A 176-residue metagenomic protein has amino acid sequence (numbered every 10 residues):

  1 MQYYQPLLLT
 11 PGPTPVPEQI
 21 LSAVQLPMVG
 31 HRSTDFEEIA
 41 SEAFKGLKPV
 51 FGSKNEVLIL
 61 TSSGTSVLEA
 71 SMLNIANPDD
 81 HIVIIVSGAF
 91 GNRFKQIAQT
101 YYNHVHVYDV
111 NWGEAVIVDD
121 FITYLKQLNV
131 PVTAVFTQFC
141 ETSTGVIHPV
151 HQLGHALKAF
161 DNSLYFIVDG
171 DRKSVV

Functional and structural regions predicted by a protein language model:
M1-S33: N-terminal "arm"/small-domain region of PLP-dependent enzymes with the aminotransferase-like
Y3, T10, T14, E42 (+1 more regions): Conserved PLP-enzyme active-site core in the AAT-like
A23-A70, A89, R93, I97-Q99: Conserved N-terminal alpha-helix of the aminotransferase class I/II PLP-enzyme fold
